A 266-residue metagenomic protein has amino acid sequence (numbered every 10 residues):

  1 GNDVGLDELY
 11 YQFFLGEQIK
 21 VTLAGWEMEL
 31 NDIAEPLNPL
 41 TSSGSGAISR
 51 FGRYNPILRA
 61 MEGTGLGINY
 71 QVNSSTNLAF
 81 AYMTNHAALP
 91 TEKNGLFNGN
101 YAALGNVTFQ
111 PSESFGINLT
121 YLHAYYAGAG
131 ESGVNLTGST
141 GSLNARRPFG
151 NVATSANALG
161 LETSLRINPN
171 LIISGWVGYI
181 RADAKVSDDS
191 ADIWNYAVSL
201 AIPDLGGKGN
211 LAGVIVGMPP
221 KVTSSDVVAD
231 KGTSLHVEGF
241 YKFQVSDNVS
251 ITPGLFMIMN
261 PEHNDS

Functional and structural regions predicted by a protein language model:
G1-A87, T108-S112, S190, A197-T223: Outer membrane beta-barrel
V4-L9, E62-L66, Y101-G105, N157-L161 (+3 more regions): Hydrophobic, lipid-facing positions within transmembrane beta-strands of outer-membrane proteins
Q18-V21, S74-F80, E113-L119, A127 (+4 more regions): Repeated loop/turn-to-beta-strand initiation elements of outer-membrane beta-barrel proteins
L30-D32, M83-N94, A124-G130, L143-P148 (+3 more regions): Sequence/structural signature of outer-membrane beta-barrel proteins
P56-L58, K93-G99, S132-G141, F149-S155 (+4 more regions): Replace "Gram-negative outer membrane beta-barrel proteins" with "bacterial and organellar outer membrane beta-barrel
A88-L159: Surface-exposed beta-loop-beta
A156-G217: A beta-strand-loop signature enriched in Asp, Gly, Thr, and Trp that corresponds to the sialidase/neuraminidase Asp-box
L235-S266: Predominantly the C-terminal beta-signal and adjacent terminal strand-loop region of outer-membrane beta-barrel
